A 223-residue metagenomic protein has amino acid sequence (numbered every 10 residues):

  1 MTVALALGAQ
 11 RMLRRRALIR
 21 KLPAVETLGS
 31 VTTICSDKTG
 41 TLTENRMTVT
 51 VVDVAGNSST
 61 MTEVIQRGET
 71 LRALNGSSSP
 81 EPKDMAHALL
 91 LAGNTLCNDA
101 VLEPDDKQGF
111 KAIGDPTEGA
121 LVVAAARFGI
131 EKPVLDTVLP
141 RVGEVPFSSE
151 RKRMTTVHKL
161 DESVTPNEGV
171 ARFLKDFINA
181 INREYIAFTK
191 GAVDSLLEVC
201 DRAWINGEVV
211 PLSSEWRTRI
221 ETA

Functional and structural regions predicted by a protein language model:
M1-A223: Conserved cytosolic headpiece of P-type ATPases
